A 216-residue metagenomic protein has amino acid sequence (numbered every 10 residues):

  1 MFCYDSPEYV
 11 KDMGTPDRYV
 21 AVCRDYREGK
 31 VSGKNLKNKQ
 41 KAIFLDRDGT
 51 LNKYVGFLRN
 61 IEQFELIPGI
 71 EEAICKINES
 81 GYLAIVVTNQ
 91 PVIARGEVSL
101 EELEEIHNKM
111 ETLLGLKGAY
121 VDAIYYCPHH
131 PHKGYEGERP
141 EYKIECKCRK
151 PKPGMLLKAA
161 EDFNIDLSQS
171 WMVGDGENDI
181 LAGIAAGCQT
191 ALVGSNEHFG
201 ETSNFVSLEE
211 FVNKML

Functional and structural regions predicted by a protein language model:
M1-N38: Conserved alpha/beta core of the MobA/IspD/sugar-nucleotide pyrophosphorylase nucleotidyltransferase superfamily
Y4, V87, C127, V173 (+1 more regions): Generic beta-sheet signal
K39-A84: Active-site neighborhood of HAD-like aspartate-dependent phosphohydrolases
L45-R47, T88, G174-D175: Active-site flanking residues adjacent to catalytic metal/cofactor-binding acidic residues
N52-P68, I93-E101, L116-K117, R139-K147: Metal-dependent phosphoesterase signature
I70, I74-M110, Y120-K133, G183: Substrate-recognition element of Asp-dependent hydrolases with the DxDx(T/V) motif
E101-D122, H132-G134, R139-M172, G176-L216: Asp-based, Mg2+/Mn2+-dependent phosphohydrolase catalytic module
